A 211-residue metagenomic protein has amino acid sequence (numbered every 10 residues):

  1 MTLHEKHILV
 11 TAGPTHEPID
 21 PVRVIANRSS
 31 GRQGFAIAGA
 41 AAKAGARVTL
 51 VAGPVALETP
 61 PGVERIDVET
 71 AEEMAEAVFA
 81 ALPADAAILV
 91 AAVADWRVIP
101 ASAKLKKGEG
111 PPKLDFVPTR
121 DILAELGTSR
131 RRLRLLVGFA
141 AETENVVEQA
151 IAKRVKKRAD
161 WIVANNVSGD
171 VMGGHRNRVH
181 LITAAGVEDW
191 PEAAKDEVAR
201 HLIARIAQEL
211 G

Functional and structural regions predicted by a protein language model:
M1-G211: A cross-family phosphate/adenosyl-ligand binding-site feature
